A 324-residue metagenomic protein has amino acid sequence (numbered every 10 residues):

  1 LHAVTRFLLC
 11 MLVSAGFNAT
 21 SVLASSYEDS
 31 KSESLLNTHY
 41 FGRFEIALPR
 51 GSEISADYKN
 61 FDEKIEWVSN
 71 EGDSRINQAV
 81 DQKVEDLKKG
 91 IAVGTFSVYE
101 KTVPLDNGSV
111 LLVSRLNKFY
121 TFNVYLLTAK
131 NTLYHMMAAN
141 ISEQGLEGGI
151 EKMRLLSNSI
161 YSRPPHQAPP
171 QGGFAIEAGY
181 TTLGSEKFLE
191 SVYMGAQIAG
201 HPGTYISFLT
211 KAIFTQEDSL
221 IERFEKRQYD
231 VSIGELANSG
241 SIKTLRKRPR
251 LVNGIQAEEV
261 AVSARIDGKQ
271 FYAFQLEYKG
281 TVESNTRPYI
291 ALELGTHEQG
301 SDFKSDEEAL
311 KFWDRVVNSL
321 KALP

Functional and structural regions predicted by a protein language model:
F7-N18: Bacterial N-terminal signal peptides
A19-S25: Signal peptide processing junction and immediate N-terminal pro/mature segment of secreted/exported proteins
S25-N37, P49-H135: Post-signal peptide N-terminal segment of secreted/secretory-pathway proteins
S52-E53, M137-E177, L292-P324: Surface-exposed amphipathic alpha-helical segments
I54-G94, M137, E190-V231, E259 (+2 more regions): A short acidic-to-branched-hydrophobic micro-motif
D86-K130, L209, T215-S284: Signature of long, low-cysteine stretches enriched in small and polar/charged residues
T121-I141, Y278-Q299: A short, solvent-exposed beta-edge/loop patch
Q144-Q256: Acidic, serine/threonine- and glycine-rich low-complexity intrinsically disordered segments that serve as flexible
